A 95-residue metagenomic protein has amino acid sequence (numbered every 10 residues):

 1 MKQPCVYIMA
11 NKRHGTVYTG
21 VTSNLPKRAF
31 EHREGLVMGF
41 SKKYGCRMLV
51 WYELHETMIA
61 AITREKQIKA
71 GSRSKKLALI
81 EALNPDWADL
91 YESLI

Functional and structural regions predicted by a protein language model:
M1-M38, K42-L54, I59-K66, L79-I95: GIY-YIG nuclease catalytic motif and its immediate N-terminal context
K69: Catalytic/regulatory signature loops of cyclic-dinucleotide turnover enzymes and related class III nucleotidyl cyclases
S72: Arg/Lys-rich, alpha-helical DNA-contact motif
